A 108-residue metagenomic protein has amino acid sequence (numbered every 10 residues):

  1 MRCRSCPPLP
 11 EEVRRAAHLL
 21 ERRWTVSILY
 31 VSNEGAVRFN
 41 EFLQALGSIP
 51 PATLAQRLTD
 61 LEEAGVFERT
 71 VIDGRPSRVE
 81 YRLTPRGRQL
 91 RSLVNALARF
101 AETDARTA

Functional and structural regions predicted by a protein language model:
M1-R2: Low-complexity, small/basic-enriched stretches that occur predominantly at protein N-termini or linker tails
P7-Q56, A64, D73-R75, E80-R82 (+1 more regions): N-terminal helix-turn-helix DNA-binding core of bacterial DNA-binding proteins
P8-P10, Y30, P85-A108: Amphipathic alpha-helical dimerization/coiled-coil segments that flank or bridge DNA-binding/regulatory modules
A16, R57, L93-L97: A ubiquitous structural signal for well-ordered alpha-helices
D60: Alpha-helical DNA-recognition elements
T70: Short beta-strand His + acidic residue motifs that chelate non-heme Fe in jelly-roll/DSBH and cupin folds
